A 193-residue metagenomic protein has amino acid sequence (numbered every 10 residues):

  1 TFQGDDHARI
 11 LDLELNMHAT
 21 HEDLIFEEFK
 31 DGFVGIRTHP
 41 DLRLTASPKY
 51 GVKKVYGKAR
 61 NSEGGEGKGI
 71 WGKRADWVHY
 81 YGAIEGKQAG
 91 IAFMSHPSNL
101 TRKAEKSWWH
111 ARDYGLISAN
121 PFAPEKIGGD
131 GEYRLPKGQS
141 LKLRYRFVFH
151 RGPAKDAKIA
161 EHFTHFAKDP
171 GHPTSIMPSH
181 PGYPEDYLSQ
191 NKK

Functional and structural regions predicted by a protein language model:
T1, E14-H18, R37, G138 (+1 more regions): Residue-level recognition of well-ordered beta-strand positions that form the cores of beta-sheet-rich folds across
T1-E28: Acidic, contiguous internal or C-terminal segments within carbohydrate-active enzymes that form a structured patch used
H7, T20, L42-T45, V148-G152 (+1 more regions): Cell-envelope and extracellular/periplasmic
A8, L24-E28, V34, G131-L143: RNA-interacting cores
N16, H79-Y81, E132: Residue-level detector of beta-strand face positions
K30-T101: Active-site/ligand-binding surface loops and adjacent short beta/alpha elements that line catalytic pockets across
I36, E185-K193: Long, non-globular segments of proteins
I91-L188: Beta-strand-rich recognition/accessory modules
